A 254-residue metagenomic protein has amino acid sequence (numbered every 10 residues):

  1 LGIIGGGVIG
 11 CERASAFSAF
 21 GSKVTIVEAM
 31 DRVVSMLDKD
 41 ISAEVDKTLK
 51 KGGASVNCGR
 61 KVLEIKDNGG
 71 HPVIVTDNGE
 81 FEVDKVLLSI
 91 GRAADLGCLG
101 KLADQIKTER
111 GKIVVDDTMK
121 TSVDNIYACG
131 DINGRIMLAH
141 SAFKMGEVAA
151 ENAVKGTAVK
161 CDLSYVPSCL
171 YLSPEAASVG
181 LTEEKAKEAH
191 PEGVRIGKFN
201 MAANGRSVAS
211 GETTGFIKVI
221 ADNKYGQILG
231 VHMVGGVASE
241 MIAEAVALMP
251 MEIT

Functional and structural regions predicted by a protein language model:
G2, V8-G70, M137-F143, E151-K185: Rossmann-like dinucleotide-binding cores of NAD(P)H-dependent redox enzymes
E12, D95-C98, I136, G205-S207 (+1 more regions): Glycine/Thr-rich phosphate-binding loops of Rossmann-like dinucleotide-binding domains
K23, S55, E80, K107 (+1 more regions): Conserved beta-strand segments of alpha/beta enzyme cores
V27, V75, V115, A221-D222: Hydrophobic alpha-helical segments, especially N-terminal targeting/anchoring helices
K66-E80: Conserved beta-strand-loop-beta-strand element in the redox core of flavoprotein oxidoreductases
N68, A103, N223-Y225: Short acidic-glycine loop/turn motifs at beta-strand connectors
E80-K155: FAD-site-proximal beta/loop scaffold in flavoenzymes
V154, V166, Y171-T182, K187-T254: Flexible, glycine-rich terminal cap/loop adjacent to redox cofactors in electron-transfer oxidoreductases
